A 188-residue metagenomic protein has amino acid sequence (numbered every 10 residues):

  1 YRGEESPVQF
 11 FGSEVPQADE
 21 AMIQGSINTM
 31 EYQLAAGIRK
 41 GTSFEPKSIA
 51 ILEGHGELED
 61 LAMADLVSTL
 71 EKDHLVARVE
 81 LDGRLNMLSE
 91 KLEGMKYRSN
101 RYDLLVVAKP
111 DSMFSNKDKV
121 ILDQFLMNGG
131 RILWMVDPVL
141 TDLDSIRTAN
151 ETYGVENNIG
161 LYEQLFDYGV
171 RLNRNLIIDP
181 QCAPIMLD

Functional and structural regions predicted by a protein language model:
Y1-D188: Short, surface-exposed patches at the edges or C-terminal ends of soluble domains, predominantly
